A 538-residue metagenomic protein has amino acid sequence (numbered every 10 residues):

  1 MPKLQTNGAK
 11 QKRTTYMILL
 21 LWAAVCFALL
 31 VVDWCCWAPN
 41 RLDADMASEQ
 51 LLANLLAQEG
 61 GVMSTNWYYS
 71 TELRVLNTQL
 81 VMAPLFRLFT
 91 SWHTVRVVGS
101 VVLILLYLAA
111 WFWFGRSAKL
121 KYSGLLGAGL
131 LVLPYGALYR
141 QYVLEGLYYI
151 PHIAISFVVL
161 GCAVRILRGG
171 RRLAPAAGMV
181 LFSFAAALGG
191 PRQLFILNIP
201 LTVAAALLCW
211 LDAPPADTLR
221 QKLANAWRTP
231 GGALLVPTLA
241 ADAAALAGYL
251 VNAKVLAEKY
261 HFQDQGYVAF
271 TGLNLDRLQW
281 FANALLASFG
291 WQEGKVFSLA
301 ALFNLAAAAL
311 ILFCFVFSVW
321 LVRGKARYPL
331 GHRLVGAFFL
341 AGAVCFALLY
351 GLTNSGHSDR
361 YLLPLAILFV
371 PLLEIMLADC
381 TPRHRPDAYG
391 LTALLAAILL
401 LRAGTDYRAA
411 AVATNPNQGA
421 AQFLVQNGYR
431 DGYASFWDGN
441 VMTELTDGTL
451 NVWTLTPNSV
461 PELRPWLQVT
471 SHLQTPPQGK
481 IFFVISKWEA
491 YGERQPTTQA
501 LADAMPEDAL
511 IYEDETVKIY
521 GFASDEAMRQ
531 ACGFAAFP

Functional and structural regions predicted by a protein language model:
T15-A24, A174-L181, L239, A306-F313 (+2 more regions): Signature aromatic-anchored transmembrane alpha helix within multi-pass, membrane-resident enzymes that catalyze glycan
C35-A44, A57-A83, H93-T94: Membrane-proximal lumenal/periplasmic loop motifs of glycosylation machinery
G61-M63, L80-V102, Y107, K119: Juxtamembrane segments of multi-pass membrane glycosylation machinery that transfer sugars from lipid-linked donors
T71, V75, L120-L167, G189 (+2 more regions): Membrane-interface micro-motifs in multi-pass membrane enzymes
V98-Y122, V158-G161, F313-F317: Transmembrane-helix motifs of polytopic, lipid-linked glycan transferases
L147-I155, A301-I311, R333-R383: Hydrophobic/aromatic-rich transmembrane helices and adjacent perimembrane loops
A174-P200, A243: Membrane-interface alpha helices of multi-pass inner-membrane proteins
N427-E462: Short periplasmic/luminal acceptor-recognition loop of GT-C membrane glycosyltransferases, typified by
